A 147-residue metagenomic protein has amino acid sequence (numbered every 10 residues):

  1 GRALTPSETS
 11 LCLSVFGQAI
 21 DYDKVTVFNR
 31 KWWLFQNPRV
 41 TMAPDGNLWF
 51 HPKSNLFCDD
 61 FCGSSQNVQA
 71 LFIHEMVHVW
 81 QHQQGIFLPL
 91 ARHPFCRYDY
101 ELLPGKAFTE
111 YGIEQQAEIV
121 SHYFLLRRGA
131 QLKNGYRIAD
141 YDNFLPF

Functional and structural regions predicted by a protein language model:
G1-R39, K53-S54: Hydrophobic or amphipathic, alpha-helical segments that drive membrane association/targeting
R2-I20, A43-D45, Q83-F147: Metalloprotease/metallohydrolase-associated module, dominated by Zn2+-dependent proteases
F28, W49-S54, I73-M76, F95-R97: Glycine-rich loops and low-complexity Gly/Arg-rich segments that provide flexible linkers or classic glycine-based
R30-L34, S54-L56, V77, I86-F87 (+1 more regions): Short, solvent-exposed loop/turn segments at secondary-structure junctions
P38-V40, F50-I73, F108-T109: Short pre-active-site segment immediately N-terminal to the catalytic Zn-binding motif
A70-H82: Active-site recognition of the HExxH zinc-binding catalytic motif
